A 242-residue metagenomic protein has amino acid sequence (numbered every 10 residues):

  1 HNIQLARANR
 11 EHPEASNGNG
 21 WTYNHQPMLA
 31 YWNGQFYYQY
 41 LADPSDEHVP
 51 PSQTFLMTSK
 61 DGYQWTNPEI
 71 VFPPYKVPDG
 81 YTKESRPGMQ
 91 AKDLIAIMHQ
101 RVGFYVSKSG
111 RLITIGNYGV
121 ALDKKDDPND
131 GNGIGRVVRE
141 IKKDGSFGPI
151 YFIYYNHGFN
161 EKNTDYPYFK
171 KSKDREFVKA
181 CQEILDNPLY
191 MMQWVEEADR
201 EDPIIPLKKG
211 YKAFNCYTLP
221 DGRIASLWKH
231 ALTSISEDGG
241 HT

Functional and structural regions predicted by a protein language model:
H1-T22, Y31-I97, V106-T242: Beta-rich carbohydrate-recognition and catalytic domains
P27-L29: Conserved beta-propeller blade repeats
